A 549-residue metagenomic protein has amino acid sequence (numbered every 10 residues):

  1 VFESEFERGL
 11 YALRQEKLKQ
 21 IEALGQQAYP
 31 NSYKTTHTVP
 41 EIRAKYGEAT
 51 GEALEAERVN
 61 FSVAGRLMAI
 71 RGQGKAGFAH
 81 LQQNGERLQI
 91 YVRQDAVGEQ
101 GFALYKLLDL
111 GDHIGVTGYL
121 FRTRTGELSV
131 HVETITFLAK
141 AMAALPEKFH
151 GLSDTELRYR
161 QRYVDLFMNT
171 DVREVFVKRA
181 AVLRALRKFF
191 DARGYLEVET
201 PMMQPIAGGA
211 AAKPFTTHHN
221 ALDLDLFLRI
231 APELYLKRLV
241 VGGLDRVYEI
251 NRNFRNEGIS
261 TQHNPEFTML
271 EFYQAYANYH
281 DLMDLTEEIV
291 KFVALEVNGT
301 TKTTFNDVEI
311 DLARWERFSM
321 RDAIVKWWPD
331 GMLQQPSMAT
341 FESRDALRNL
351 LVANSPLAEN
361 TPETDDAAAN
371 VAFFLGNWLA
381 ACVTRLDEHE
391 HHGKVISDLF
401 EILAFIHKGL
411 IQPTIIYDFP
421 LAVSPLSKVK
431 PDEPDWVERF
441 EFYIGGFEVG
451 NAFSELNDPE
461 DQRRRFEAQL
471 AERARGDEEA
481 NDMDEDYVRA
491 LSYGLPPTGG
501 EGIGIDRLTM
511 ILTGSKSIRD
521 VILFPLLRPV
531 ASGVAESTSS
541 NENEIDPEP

Functional and structural regions predicted by a protein language model:
F2-E3, E7, Q15-L24, P30-D281 (+2 more regions): Class II aminoacyl-tRNA synthetase-like tRNA-binding/catalytic domains
K17, R66, L107, A141 (+16 more regions): Generic, well-ordered alpha-helical scaffold segments in large soluble proteins
Q27, Q73, V172, K188-E199 (+13 more regions): Intrinsically disordered or highly flexible coil/loop and linker segments, enriched in small and charged/polar residues
Y29-T35, E55-R58, L145-K148, R179 (+10 more regions): Short coil/turn segments at secondary-structure boundaries
I135, F190, G194, A323 (+2 more regions): Conserved hydrophobic/aromatic pocket- or pore-lining residues that grip, position, or stack substrates in active sites
G208-P214, L295-G446, A468-L495, V534 (+1 more regions): Metal-assisted phosphate- and nucleotidyl-transfer catalytic regions
L228-E233, G242-N253, N264-M269, Q274-N278 (+2 more regions): TRNA-recognition modules of translation machinery and tRNA-sensing kinases, especially anticodon-binding
